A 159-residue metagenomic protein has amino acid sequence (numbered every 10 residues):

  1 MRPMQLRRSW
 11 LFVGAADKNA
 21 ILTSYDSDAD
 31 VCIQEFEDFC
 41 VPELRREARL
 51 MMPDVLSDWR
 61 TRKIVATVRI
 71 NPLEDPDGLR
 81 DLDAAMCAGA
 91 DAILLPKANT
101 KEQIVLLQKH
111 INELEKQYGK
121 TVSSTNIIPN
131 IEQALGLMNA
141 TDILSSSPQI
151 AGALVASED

Functional and structural regions predicted by a protein language model:
R2-D159: Conserved alpha/beta-domain cores
